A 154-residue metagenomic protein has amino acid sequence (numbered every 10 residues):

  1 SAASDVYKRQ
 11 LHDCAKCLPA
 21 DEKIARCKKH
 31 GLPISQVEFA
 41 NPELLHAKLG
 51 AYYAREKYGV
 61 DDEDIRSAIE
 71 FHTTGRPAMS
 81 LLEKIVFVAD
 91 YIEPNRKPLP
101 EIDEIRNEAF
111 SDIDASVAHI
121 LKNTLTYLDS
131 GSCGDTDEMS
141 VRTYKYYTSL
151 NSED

Functional and structural regions predicted by a protein language model:
A2-Y7: Short, small-residue-biased leader/transition segments that mark boundaries at the very start of proteins
Q10-L11, A89: Short alpha-helix carrying the canonical HExxH Zn2+-binding catalytic motif
L11-L32: Conserved alpha-helical segments that form or flank metal/cofactor-binding pockets of metalloenzymes
H12, H46, H72-T73: Histidine-centered active-site/metal-ligand motif
A25-I69: Helix-adjacent hinge/juxtasegments
C27-L45, S80, D103-S149: Divalent-cation-assisted or electrostatically stabilized phosphate/pyrophosphate-binding catalytic cores
A51-L99, D103-A109: Histidine/acidic-rich helix-loop-helix segments that form or flank divalent-metal centers in metalloenzyme catalytic
